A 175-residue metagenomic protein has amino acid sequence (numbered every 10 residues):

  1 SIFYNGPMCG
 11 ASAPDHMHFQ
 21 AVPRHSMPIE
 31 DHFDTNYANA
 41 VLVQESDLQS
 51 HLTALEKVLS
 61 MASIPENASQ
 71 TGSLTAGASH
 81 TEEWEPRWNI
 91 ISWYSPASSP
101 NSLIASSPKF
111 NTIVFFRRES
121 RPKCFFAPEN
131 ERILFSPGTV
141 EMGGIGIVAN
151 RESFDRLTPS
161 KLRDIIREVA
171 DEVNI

Functional and structural regions predicted by a protein language model:
S1-I175: HIT superfamily nucleotide-processing domains
